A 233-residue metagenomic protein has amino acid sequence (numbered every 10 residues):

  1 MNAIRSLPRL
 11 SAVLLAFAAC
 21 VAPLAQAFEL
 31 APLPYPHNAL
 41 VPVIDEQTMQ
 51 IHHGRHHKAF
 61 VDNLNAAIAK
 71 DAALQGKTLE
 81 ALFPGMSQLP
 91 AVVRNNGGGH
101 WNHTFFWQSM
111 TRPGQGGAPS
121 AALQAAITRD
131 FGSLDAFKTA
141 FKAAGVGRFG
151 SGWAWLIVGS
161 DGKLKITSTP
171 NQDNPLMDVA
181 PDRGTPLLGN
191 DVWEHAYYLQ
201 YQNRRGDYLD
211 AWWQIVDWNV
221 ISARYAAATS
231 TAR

Functional and structural regions predicted by a protein language model:
M1-S6: N-terminal secretory signal peptides that target proteins for export/translocation
S11-A22: Bacterial N-terminal signal peptides
Q26-R233: Feature for soluble, non-membrane regions of globular proteins
